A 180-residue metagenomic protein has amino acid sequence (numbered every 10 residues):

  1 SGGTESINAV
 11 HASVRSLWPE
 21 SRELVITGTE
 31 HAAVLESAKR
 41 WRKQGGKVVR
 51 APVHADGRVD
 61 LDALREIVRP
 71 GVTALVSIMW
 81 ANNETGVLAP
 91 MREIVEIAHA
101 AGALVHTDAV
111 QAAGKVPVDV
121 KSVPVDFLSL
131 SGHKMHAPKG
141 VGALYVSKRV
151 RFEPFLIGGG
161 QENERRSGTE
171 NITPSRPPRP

Functional and structural regions predicted by a protein language model:
S1-P180: Pyridoxal 5′-phosphate
